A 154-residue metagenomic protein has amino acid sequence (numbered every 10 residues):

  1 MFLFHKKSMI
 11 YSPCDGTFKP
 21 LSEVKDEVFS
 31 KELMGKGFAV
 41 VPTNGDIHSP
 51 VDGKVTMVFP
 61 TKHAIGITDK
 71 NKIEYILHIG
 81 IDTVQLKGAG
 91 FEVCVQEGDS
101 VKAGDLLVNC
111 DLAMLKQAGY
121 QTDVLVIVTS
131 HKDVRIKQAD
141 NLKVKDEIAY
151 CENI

Functional and structural regions predicted by a protein language model:
M1-I154: Contiguous, well-folded functional domains in the mature portion of proteins
